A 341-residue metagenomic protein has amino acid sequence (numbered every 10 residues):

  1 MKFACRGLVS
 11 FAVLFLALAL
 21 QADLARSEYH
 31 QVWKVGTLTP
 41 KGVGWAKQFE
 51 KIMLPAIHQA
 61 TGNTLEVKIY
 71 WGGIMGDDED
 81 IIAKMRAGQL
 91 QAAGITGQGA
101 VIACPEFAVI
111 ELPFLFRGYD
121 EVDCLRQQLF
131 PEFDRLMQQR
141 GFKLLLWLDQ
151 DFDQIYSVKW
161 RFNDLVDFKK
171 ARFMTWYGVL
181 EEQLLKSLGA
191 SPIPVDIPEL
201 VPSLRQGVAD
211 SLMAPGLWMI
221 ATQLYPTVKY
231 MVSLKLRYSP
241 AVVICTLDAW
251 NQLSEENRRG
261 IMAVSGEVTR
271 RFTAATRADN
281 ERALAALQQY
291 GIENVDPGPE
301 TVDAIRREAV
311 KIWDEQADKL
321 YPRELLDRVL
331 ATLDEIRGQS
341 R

Functional and structural regions predicted by a protein language model:
M1-V32, S340-R341: Short, low-complexity disordered leader/linker segments with a strong preference for bacterial N-terminal type II
L24-D123, L129-F130, R135-R341: N-terminal secretory/targeting leader peptides
